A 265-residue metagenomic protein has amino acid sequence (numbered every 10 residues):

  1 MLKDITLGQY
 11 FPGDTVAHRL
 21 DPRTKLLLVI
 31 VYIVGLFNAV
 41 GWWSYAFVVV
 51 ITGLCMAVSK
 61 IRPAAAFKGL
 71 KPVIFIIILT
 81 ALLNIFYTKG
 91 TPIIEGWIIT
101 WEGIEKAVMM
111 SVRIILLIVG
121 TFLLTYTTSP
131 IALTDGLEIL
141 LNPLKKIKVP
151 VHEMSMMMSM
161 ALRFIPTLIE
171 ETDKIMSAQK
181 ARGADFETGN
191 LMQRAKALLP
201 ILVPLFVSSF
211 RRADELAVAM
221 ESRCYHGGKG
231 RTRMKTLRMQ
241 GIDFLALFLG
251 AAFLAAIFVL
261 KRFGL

Functional and structural regions predicted by a protein language model:
M1-S44, V48-A57, N142, K146-V149 (+3 more regions): Transmembrane alpha-helix interface motif
T24, A46, G69-V73, A107-I114 (+1 more regions): Alpha-helical transmembrane segments
I51-I61, F75-L79: Alpha-helical transmembrane segments and their membrane-interface exit regions
R62-L70: Interfacial helix-loop-helix linkers and transmembrane-helix boundary segments in multi-pass membrane proteins
V73-A184: Juxtamembrane/interface alpha-helical elements of multi-pass membrane proteins
